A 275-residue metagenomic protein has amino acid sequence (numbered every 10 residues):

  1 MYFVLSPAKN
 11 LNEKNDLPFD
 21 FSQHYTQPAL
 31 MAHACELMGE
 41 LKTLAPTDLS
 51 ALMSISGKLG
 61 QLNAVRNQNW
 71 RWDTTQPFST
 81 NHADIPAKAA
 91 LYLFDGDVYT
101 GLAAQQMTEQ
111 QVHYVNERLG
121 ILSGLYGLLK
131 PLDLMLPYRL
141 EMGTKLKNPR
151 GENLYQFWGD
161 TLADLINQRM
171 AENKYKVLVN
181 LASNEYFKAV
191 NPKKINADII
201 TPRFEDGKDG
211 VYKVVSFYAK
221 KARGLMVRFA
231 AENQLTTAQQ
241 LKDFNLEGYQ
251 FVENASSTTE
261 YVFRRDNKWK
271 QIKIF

Functional and structural regions predicted by a protein language model:
M1-Y2, S257: C-terminal accessory regions
V4-S6, N10-Q106: Active-site helix-to-loop segments that bind/position phosphate- or nucleotide-bearing substrates and donors across
A104-F275: Internal, well-folded beta-alpha domain core
